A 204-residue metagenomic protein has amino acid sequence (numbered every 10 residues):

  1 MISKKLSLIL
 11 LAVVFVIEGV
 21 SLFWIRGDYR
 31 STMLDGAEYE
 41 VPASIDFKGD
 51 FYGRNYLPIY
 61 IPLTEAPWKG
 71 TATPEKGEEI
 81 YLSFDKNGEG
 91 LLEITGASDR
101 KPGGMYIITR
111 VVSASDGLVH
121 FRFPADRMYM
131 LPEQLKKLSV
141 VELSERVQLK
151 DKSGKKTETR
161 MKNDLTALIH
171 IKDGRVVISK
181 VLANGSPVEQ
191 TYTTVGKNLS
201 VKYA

Functional and structural regions predicted by a protein language model:
M1-S3: N-terminal hydrophobic targeting signals that begin at the initiator methionine
K5-W24: Hydrophobic membrane-insertion alpha-helices, especially the h-region of bacterial N-terminal signal peptides
D28-S44: Alpha-helical transmembrane signal-anchor/signal-peptide segments
G36-E38, Y56-P58, G77-E79, K162-D164: Extracytoplasmic
V41-G70: Short extracytoplasmic
I45, N55, L63, K86-G88 (+2 more regions): A mature extracytoplasmic/lumenal domain signature
G70-G90, S98-R100: Short, compositionally biased
S83-D85, L92-A97, I108-A204: Extracytoplasmic/periplasmic terminal helices and flexible tails
